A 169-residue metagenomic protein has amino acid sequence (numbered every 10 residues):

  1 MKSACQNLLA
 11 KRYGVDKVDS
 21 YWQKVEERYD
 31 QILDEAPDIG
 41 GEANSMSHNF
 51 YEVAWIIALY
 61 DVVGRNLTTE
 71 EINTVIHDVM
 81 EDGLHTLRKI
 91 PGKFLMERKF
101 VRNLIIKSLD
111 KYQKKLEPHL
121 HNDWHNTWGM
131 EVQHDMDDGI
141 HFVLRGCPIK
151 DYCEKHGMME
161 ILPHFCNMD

Functional and structural regions predicted by a protein language model:
M1-V63: N-terminal, charged low-complexity regulatory/assembly segments
Y51-H156, L162: Amphipathic interaction/junction segments at domain boundaries or subunit interfaces
P163-D169: C-terminal structured interaction module
